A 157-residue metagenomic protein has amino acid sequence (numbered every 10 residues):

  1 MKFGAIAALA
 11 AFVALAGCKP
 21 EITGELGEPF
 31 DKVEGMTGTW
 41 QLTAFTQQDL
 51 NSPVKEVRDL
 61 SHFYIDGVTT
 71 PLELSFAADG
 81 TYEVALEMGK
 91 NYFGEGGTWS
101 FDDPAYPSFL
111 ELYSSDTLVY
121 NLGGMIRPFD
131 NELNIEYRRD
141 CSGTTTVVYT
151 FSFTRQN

Functional and structural regions predicted by a protein language model:
M1-K2, K19: N-terminal hydrophobic targeting signals that begin at the initiator methionine
K2-A8: Sec-dependent signal peptide recognition, specifically the positively charged N-region followed immediately by
A14-G17: C-terminal motif of bacterial Sec signal peptides marking the signal peptidase cleavage site
K19-E95, D102-N157: Lipid interaction determinants
